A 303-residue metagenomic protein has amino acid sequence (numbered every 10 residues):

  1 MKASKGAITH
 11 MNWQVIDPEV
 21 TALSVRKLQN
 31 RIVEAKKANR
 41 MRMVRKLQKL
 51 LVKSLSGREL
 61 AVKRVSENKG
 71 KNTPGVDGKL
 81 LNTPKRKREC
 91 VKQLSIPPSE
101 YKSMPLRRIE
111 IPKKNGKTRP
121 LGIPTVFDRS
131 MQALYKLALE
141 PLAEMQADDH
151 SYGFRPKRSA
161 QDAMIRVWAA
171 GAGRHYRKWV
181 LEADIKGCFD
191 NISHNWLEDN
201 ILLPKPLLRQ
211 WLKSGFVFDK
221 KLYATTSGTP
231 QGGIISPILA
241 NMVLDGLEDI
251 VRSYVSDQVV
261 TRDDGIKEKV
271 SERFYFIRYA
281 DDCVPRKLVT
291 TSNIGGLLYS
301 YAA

Functional and structural regions predicted by a protein language model:
M1, R119-D149: Glycine/proline-rich, flexible active-site/cofactor-binding loop segments that harbor closely spaced acidic
M1-E19, L23, V260-E268, G296: Intrinsically disordered, low-complexity and often Lys/Arg-enriched segments
N12-G70, L137-G153: Charged boundary/loop elements
A22-R26, Q161, I277: Amphipathic alpha-helical repeat elements characteristic of tetratricopeptide repeat
V44-K117: Phosphate/adenylate-binding "loop-and-lid" substructures adjacent to NTP/NAD/dNTP-binding pockets in NTP-dependent
V65, V91-K117, S130-L139, I165-R174 (+1 more regions): Reverse-transcriptase-like RNA-dependent polymerase core
V76, T83-P84, V91, P105-L106 (+4 more regions): Catalytic phosphate-handling regions of large nucleic-acid enzymes and associated NTPases
Q146-H150, R155, D162-Y301: Conserved polymerase palm-domain catalytic core
